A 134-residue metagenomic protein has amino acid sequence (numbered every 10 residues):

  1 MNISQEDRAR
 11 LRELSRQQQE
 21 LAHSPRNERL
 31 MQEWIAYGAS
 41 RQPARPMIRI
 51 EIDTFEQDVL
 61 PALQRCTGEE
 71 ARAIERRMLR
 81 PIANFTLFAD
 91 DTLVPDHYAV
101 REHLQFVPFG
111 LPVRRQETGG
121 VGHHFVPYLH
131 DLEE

Functional and structural regions predicted by a protein language model:
M1-E134: Catalytic cores of TIM-barrel enzymes
